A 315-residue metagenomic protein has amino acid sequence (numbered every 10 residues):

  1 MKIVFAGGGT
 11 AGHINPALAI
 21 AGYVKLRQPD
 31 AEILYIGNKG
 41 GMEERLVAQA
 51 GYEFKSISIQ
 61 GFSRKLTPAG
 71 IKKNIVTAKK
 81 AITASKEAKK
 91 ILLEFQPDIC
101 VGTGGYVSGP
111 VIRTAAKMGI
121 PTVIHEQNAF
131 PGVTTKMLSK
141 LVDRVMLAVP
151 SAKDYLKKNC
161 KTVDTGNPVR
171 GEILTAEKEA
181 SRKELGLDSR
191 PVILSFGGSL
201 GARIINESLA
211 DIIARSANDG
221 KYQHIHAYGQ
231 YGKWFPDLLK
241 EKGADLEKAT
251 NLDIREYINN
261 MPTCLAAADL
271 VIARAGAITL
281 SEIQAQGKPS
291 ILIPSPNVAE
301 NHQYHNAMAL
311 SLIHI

Functional and structural regions predicted by a protein language model:
I3-T10, D30-K79, T83, Q230: Conserved nucleotide-sugar phosphate-binding/catalytic loop shared by glycosyltransferases and other
H13-V24: Short amphipathic alpha-helix
L34, M42, E53, A116-E179: Active-site-proximal region of nucleotide-activated glycan assembly enzymes, centered on histidine/acidic-rich loops
L46, A50, K178-A180, G186-L270 (+1 more regions): Donor-nucleotide binding loops and adjacent catalytic segments primarily of GT-B fold Leloir glycosyltransferases
Y52, I120-P121, D269-L270, G287-S295: Structural loop-to-beta junction motif characteristic of Rossmann-like glycosyltransferase folds
E87-C100, V107-V123, K136, K140-L141: Glycosyltransferases and closely related glycan-assembly transferases that use nucleotide-activated donors
P97-I99, I258, P262-T279, K288-P289: Acidic donor-binding loop of glycosyltransferase active sites
I313-I315: Conserved small/polar residues in nucleotide/adenosyl-binding loops
